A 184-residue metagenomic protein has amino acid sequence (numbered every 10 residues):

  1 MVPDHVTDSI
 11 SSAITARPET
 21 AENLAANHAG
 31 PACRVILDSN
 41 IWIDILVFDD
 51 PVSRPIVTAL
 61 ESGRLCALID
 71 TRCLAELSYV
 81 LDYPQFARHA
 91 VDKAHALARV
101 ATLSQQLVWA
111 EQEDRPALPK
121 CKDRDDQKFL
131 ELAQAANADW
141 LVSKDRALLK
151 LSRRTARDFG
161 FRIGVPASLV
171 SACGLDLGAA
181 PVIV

Functional and structural regions predicted by a protein language model:
M1-I69: Short, well-structured N-terminal submotif of metal-dependent ribonuclease cores
V2, D123, A136, W140 (+1 more regions): Acidic, PIN/NYN-like endoribonuclease modules and their adjacent C-terminal/linker elements
D38-S39, T71, D145, A167: Residues immediately flanking
W42-I43, L74, F86, L148-L149 (+1 more regions): A generic structural signal for short hydrophobic patches within well-formed alpha-helices
L46-V47, L81, S152: Short, flexible helix/strand-to-coil boundary loops that buttress conserved ligand/catalytic motifs in alpha/beta
R54-T58, L97, F129-L130: Short amphipathic alpha-helical segments and helix-helix/interface helices
A59-R64, T71-P116: PIN-domain endoribonuclease scaffold, especially VapC-family toxins
Q105-L141, R146-K150: Active-site neighborhoods of divalent-metal-dependent phosphate/nucleic-acid chemistry enzymes
